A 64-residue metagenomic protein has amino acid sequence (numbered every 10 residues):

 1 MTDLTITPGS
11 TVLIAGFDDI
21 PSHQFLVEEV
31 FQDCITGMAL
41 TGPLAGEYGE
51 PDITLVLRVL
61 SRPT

Functional and structural regions predicted by a protein language model:
M1-I6, R62-T64: Short intrinsically disordered terminal tails
D3-D18: Short coil-to-beta transition motif at edge beta-strands of beta-rich domains
I14-D19, A39-P43: Short acidic, glycine-rich loop/turn motifs
P21-V30: Short beta-strand-centered aromatic/proline hotspots
C34-T36: Short aromatic-glycine-enriched beta-strand elements
A39-T64: Intrinsically disordered, low-complexity, charged/polar segments
